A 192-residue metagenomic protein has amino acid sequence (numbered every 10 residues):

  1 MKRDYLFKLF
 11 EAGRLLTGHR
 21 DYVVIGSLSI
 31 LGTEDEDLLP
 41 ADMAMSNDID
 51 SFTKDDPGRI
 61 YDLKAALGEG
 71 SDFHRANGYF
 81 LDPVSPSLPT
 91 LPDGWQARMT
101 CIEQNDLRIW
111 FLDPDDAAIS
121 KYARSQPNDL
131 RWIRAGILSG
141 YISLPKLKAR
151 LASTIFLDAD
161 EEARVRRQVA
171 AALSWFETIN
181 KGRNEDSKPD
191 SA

Functional and structural regions predicted by a protein language model:
M1-A192: Compositionally biased terminal segments of proteins
